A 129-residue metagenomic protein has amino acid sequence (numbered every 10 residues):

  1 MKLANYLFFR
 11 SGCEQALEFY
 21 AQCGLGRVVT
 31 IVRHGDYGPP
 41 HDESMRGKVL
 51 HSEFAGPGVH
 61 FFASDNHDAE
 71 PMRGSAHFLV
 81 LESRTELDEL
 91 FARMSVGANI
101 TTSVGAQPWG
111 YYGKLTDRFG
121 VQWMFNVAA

Functional and structural regions predicted by a protein language model:
L3, L7, V29-V32, L50-A55 (+2 more regions): Vicinal oxygen chelate
L7-G58: Core segments of cupin and vicinal oxygen chelate
G74: Zn2+-dependent peptidoglycan hydrolase active-site motif and core
